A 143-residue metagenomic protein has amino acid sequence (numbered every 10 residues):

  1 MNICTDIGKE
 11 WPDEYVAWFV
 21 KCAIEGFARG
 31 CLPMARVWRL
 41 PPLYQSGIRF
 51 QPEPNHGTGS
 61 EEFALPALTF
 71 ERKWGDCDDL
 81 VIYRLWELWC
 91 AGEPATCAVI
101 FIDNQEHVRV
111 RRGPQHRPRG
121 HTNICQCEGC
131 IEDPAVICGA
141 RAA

Functional and structural regions predicted by a protein language model:
M1-A143: A structural boundary/capping signal
